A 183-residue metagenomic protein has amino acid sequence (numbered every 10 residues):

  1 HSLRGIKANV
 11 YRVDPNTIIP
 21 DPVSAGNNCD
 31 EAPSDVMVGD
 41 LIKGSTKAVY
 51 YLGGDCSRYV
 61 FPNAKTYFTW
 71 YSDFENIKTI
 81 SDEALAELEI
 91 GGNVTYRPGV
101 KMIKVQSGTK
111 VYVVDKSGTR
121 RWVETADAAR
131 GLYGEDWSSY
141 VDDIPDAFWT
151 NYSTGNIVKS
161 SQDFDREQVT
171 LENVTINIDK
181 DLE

Functional and structural regions predicted by a protein language model:
H1-E183: Short, surface-exposed polybasic-aromatic patches that bind anionic ligands, especially phosphate groups
